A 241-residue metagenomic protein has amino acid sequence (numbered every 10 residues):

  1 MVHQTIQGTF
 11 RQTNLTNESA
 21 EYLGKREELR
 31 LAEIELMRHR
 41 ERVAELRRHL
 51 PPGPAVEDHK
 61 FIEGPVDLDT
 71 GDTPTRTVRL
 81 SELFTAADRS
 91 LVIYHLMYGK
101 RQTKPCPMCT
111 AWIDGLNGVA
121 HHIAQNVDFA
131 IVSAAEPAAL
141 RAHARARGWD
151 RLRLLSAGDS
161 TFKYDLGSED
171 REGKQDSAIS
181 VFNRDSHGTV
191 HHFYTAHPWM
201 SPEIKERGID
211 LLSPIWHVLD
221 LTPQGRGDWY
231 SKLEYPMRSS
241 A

Functional and structural regions predicted by a protein language model:
V2-L91, L96-H121, Q125, H143-R145 (+1 more regions): Non-globular targeting/processing and membrane-anchoring segments
A120-A139, D150-T161: Thiol-based oxidoreductase modules, predominantly thioredoxin-like and allied folds used for disulfide exchange
